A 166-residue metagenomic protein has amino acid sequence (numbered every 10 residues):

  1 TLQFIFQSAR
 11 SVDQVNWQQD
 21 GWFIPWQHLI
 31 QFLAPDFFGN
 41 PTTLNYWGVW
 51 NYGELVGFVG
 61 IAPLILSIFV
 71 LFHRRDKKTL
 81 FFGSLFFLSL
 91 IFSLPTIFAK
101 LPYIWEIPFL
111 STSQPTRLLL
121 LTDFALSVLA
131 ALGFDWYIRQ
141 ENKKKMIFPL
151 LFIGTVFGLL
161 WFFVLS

Functional and structural regions predicted by a protein language model:
T1, V12-D20, F82-L90, I147-L159: Hydrophobic alpha-helical membrane-interfacial segments at the cytosolic entry of transmembrane helices
T1-V70, F92, P102, T112-L120 (+1 more regions): Periplasmic/ER-lumenal interhelical loops and adjacent helix-loop junctions in multi-pass membrane proteins
L2, L64, I68, L88 (+2 more regions): Alpha-helical transmembrane segments of polytopic integral membrane proteins, especially the permease/helical cores
Q3-D13, H73-D76, A99, W136-N142: Juxtamembrane transmembrane-helix termini
L55-A62, K78-F82, F124, P149-L150: Alpha-helical transmembrane segments
L66-F98, N142-F148: Membrane-interface helix-loop-helix junctions at transmembrane boundaries of multi-pass membrane enzymes, predominantly
F72-D76, D123-G154, F162: Membrane-interface junctions at the ends of membrane-embedded or membrane-associated helices
F81-S93, I97-D123: Conserved active-site neighborhood of enzyme catalytic/cofactor-binding cores
